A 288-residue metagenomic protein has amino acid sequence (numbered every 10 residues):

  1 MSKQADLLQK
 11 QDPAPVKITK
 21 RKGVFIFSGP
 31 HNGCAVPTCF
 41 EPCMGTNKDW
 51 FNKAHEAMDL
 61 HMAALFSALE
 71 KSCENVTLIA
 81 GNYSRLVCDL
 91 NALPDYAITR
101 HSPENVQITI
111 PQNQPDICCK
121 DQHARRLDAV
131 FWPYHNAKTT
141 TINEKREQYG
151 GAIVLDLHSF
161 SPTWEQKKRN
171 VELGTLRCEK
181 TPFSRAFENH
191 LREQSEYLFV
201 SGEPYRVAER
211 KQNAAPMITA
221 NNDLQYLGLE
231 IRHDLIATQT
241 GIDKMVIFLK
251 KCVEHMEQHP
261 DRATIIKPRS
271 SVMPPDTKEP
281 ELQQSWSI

Functional and structural regions predicted by a protein language model:
S2-V154, S159-I288: N-terminal catalytic or cofactor-binding beta/alpha core of small enzyme domains
